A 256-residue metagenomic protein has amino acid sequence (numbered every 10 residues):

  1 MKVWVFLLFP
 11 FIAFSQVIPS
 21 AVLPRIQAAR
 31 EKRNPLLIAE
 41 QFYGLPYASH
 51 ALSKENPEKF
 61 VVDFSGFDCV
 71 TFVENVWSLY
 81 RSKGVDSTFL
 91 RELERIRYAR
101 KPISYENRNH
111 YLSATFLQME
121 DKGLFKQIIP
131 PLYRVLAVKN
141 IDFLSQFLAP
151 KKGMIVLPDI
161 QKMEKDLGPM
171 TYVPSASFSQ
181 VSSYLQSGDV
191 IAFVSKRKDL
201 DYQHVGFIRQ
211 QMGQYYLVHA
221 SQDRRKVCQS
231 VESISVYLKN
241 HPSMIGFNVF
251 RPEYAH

Functional and structural regions predicted by a protein language model:
V3-A13: Sec-dependent N-terminal signal peptides
A13-S20: Boundary at the C-terminal end of the N-terminal hydrophobic targeting segment
V22, E31-Y43: Sequence/structural signature of beta-propeller domains
Y47-G168, Q186, A192, Q210-Q214 (+1 more regions): Acidic/His-rich structured neighborhood in mature extracellular/periplasmic domains
M170-V181, S195: Short alpha-helix capping/helix-loop boundary micro-motifs
S187-A192, Y202-Q203, F207-H256: Low-complexity, Gly/Ser/Thr/Pro-rich intrinsically disordered linker/tail segments
R197-L200: Short, charged beta-turn/beta-strand-edge "cap" motif at the junction between a beta-strand and an adjacent loop
